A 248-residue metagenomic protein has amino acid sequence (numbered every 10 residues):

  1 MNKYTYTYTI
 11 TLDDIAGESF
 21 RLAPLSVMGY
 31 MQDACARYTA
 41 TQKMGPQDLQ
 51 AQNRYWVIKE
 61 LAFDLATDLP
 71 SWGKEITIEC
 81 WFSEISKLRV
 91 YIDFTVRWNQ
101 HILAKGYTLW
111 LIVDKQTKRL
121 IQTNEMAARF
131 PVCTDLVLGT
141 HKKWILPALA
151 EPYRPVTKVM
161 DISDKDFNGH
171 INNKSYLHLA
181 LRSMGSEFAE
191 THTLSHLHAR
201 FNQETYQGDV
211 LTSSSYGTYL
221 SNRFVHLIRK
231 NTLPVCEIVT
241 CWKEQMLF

Functional and structural regions predicted by a protein language model:
M1-E60, Y107, D114-S195: Hot-dog-fold acyl-thioester-processing enzymes
N2-Y6, D64-L146, F201, T205-Q207 (+1 more regions): HotDog/MaoC-like acyl-thioester-processing domains
T193-H198, N202-Q203: Beta-strand-rich recognition/accessory modules
